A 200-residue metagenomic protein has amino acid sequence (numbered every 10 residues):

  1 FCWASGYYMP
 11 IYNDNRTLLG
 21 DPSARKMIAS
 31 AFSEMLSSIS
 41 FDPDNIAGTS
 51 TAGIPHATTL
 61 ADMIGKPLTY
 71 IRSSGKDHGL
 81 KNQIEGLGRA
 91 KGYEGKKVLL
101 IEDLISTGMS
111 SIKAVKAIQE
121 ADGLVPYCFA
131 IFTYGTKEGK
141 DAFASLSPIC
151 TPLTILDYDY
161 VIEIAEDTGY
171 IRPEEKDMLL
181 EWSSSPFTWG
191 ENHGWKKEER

Functional and structural regions predicted by a protein language model:
F1-I101, S106-R200: PRPP-associated nucleotide enzymes
